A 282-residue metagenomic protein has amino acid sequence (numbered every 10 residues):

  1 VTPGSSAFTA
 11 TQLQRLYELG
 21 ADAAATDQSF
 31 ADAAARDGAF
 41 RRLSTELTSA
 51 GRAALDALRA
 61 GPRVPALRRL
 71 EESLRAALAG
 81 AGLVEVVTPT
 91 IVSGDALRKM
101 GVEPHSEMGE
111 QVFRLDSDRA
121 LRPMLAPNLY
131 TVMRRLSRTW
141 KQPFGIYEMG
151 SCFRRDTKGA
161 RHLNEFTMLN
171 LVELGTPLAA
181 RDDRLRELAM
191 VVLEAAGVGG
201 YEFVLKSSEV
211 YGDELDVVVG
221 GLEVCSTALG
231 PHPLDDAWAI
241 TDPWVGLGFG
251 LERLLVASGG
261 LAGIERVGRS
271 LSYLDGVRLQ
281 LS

Functional and structural regions predicted by a protein language model:
T2-Q111: TRNA-binding/sensing appendages of the translation machinery
G4, F8-R15, D116-S282: A translation/RNA-centric and nucleic-acid-associated enzymatic feature enriched in Class II aminoacyl-tRNA synthetases
